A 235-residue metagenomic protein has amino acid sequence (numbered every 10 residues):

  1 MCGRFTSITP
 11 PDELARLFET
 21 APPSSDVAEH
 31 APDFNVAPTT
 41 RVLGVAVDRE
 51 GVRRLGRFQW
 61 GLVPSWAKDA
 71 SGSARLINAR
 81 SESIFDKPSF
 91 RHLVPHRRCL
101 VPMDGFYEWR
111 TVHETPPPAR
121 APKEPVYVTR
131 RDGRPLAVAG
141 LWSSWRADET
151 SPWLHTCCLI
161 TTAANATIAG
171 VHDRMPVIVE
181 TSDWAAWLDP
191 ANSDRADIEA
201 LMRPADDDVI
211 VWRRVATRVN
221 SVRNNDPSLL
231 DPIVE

Functional and structural regions predicted by a protein language model:
M1-E235: Short linear sequence motif anchored by a di-proline
